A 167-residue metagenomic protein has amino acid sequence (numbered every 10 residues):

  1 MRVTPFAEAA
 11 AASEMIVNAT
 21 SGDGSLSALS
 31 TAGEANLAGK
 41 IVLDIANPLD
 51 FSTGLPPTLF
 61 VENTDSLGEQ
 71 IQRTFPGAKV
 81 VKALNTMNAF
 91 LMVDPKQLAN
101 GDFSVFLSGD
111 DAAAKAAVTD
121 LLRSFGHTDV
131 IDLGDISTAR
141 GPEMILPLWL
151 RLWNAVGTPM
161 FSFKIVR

Functional and structural regions predicted by a protein language model:
M1, K40, A78-K79, F103 (+1 more regions): A structural micro-motif
M1-M15, T20-S27, T31-A35: Conserved N-terminal Rossmann-fold NAD(P) cofactor-binding segment
V3, K79-L84, I131-L133: General beta-strand structural signal in soluble alpha/beta enzymes
G24, A46-L49, M87-N88, D111 (+1 more regions): Glycine-rich beta-alpha junction loops
A28-A32, G54-L55, D94-P95, T119-D120: Short amphipathic alpha-helical segments
A38-I41, I45-Q97: Rossmann-fold NAD(P)-binding glycine/threonine-rich loop
D102-R167: Active-site-lining helix/loop region of Rossmann-like oxidoreductase modules
